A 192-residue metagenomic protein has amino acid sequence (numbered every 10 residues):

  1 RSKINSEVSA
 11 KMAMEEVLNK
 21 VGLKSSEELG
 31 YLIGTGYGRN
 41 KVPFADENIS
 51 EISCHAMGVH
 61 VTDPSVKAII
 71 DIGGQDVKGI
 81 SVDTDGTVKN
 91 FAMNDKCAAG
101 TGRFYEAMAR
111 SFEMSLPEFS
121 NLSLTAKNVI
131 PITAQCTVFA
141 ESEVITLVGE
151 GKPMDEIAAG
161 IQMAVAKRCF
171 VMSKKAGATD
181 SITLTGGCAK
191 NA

Functional and structural regions predicted by a protein language model:
R1-E51: N-terminal glycine/serine-rich phosphate-binding loop of ATP-dependent small-molecule kinases, especially carbohydrate
R1-K3, D46-A56, I70-G74, A92-G100 (+2 more regions): Active-site nucleophile and cofactor-binding loops and adjacent substrate-binding regions of central metabolic enzymes
S2-K3, T84-N128: Glycine-rich phosphate-binding loop plus the immediately following alpha-helix
K20, Y37-D85, S173-K174: Conserved phosphate-binding catalytic cores of ATP/NTP-utilizing and phosphoryl-transfer enzymes
S25-E28, D63-V66, G177-D180: Short helix-loop-beta connector
Y37, K174, A178-A192: Glycine-rich phosphate-binding loops at beta-strand->alpha-helix junctions
A140-S173: Adenine-nucleotide phosphate-binding core of ATP-dependent small-molecule kinases
